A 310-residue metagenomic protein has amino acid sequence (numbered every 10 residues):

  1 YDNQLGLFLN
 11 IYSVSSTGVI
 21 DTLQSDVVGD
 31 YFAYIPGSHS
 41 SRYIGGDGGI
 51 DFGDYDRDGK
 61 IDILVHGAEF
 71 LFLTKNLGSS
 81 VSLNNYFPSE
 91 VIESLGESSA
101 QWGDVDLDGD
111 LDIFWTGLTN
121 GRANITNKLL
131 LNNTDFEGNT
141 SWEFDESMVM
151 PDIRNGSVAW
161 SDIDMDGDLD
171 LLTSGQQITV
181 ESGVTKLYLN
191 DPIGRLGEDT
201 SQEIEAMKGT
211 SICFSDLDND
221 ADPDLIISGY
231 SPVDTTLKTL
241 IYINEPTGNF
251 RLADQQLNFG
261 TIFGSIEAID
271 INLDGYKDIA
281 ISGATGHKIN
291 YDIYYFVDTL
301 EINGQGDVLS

Functional and structural regions predicted by a protein language model:
Y1, I20, G59-I61, G109-W115 (+3 more regions): Glycine-aliphatic tripeptides that mark coil-to-beta-strand junctions in extracellular and membrane proteins
D2-Q4, F70, L118-R122, Q176-V180 (+2 more regions): Short glycine/acidic-enriched loop and turn motifs that connect beta-strands
L7-Y12, I63, L73, A100 (+10 more regions): Hydrophobic strand positions within the blades of repeat-based beta-sheet folds
N10-G45, T74-L95, L130-I153, Y188-M207 (+2 more regions): Blade-edge motifs of beta-propeller repeat domains
V28, I61, I92, W102 (+9 more regions): Sensor of tandemly repeated, compositionally biased sequence architecture
G46-Y55, S98-L107, N155-M165, G209-L217 (+1 more regions): Beta-propeller blade termini
